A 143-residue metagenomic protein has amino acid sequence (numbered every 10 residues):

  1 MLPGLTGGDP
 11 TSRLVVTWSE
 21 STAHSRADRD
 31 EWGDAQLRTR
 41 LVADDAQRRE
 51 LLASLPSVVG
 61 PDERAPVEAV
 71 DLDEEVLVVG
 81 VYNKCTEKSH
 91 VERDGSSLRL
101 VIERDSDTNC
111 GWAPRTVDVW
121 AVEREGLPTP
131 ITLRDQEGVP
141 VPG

Functional and structural regions predicted by a protein language model:
M1-G143: Exposed, flexible binding/inhibitory loops of compact, secreted disulfide-stabilized domains
